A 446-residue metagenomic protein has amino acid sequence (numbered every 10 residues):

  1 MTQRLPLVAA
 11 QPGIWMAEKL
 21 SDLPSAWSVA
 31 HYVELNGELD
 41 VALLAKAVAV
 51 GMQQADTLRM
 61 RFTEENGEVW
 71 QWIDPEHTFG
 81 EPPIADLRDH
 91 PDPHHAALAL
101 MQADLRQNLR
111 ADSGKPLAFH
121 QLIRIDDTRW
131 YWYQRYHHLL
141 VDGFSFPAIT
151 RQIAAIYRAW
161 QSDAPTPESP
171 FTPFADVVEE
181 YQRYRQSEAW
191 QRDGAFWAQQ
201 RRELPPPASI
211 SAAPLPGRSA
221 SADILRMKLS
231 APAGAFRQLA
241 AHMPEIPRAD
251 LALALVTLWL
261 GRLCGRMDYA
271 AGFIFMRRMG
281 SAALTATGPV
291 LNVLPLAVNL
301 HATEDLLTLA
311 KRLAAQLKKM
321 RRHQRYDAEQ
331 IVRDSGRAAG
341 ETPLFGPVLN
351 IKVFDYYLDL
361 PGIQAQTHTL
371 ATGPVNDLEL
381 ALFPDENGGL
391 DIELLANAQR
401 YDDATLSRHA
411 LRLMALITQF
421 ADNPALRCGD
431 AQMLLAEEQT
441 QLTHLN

Functional and structural regions predicted by a protein language model:
M1-D22, A45-H94, P116, R151 (+3 more regions): Short amphipathic alpha-helices and their capping loops
M1-Q3, G37-Q53, W72-G114, G194 (+4 more regions): A short, small/polar-residue-rich loop/turn motif at beta-strand boundaries within alpha/beta enzyme cores
Q3, S21-S28, D56-T57, S113 (+7 more regions): His-Asp-centered acyl/peptidyl-transfer active-site segments
R4-K19, H94-A99, F146-P147, Q191-R192 (+4 more regions): AMP-binding/adenylate-forming domain of the ANL superfamily
R4-P6, I123-D176, D403-D422: Active-site-proximal acidic secondary-structure segment that organizes catalysis
N36-R59, Q134-R151, L225-G265, K318-R322 (+2 more regions): Acyl activation and transfer enzymes in specialized metabolism, enriched for ANL adenylate-forming modules
A55, R59, T150-R151, M267-I274 (+3 more regions): Extended, hydrophobic beta-loop-alpha segments that form or line the acyl/peptidyl-thioester binding and transfer paths
T63-E65, I123-I125, A381-N387: Short beta-strand micro-motifs enriched in acidic
